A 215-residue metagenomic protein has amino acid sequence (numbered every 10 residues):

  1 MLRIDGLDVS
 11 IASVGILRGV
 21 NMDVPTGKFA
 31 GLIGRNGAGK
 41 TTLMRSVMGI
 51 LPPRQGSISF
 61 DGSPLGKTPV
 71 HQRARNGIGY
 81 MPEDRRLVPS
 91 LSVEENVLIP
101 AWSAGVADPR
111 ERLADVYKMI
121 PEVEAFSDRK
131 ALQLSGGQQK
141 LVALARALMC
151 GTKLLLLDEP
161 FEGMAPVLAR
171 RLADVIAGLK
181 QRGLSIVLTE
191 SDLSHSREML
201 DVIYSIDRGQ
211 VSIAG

Functional and structural regions predicted by a protein language model:
A12, V93-E111, M119-P121: ABC-type ATPase nucleotide-binding domains, specifically the catalytic core motifs of the NBD
I33-R35: The feature captures the beta-strand-to-loop junction immediately N-terminal to the Walker
M48: Helix-to-loop junction immediately C-terminal to a conserved catalytic motif
G56-P64, N76, P109-D115, I213-G215: Conserved ABC transporter NBD signature motif
K130-L134: Conserved ABC ATPase signature
A143-L144: Hydrophobic anchor residue at the start of the ABC signature
A147-L148: ABC ATPase C-loop
